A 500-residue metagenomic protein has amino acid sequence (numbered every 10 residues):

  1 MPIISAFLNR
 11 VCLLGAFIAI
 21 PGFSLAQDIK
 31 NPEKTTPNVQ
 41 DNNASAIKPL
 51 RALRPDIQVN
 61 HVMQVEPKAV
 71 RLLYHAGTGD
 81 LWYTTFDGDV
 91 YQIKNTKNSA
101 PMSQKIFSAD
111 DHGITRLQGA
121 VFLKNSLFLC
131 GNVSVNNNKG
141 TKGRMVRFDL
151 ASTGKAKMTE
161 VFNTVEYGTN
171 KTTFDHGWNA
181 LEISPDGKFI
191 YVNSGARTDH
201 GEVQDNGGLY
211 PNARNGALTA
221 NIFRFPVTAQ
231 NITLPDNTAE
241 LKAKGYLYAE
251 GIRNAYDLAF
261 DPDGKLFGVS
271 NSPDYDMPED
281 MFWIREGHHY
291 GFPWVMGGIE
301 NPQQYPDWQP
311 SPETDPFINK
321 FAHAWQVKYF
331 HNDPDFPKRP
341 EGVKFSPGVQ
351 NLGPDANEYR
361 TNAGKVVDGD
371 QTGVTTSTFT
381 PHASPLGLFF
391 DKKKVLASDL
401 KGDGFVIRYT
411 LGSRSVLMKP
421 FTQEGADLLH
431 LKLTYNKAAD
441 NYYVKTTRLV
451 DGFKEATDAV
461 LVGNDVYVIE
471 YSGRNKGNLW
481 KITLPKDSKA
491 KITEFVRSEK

Functional and structural regions predicted by a protein language model:
M1-C12: Bacterial N-terminal signal peptides that target proteins for export
V11-G22: Bacterial N-terminal signal peptides
S24-A26: Boundary at the C-terminal end of the N-terminal hydrophobic targeting segment
D28-H200, P381-A438, D465-L484: Acidic, Gly/Ser/Thr-rich repeat motifs that build Ca2+-stabilized beta-propeller blades
I29-L53, A196-Q204, G208-A243, R253-N254 (+2 more regions): Beta-propeller domain segments
Q64, L73, H112, T173-D175 (+5 more regions): Short, glycine/acidic-rich beta->alpha junctions
G177-I183, N193-G195, G245-A259: Aromatic- and glycine-enriched pocket-lining scaffold segments that form the walls of small-molecule binding clefts
K454-E499: Generic C-terminus detector
